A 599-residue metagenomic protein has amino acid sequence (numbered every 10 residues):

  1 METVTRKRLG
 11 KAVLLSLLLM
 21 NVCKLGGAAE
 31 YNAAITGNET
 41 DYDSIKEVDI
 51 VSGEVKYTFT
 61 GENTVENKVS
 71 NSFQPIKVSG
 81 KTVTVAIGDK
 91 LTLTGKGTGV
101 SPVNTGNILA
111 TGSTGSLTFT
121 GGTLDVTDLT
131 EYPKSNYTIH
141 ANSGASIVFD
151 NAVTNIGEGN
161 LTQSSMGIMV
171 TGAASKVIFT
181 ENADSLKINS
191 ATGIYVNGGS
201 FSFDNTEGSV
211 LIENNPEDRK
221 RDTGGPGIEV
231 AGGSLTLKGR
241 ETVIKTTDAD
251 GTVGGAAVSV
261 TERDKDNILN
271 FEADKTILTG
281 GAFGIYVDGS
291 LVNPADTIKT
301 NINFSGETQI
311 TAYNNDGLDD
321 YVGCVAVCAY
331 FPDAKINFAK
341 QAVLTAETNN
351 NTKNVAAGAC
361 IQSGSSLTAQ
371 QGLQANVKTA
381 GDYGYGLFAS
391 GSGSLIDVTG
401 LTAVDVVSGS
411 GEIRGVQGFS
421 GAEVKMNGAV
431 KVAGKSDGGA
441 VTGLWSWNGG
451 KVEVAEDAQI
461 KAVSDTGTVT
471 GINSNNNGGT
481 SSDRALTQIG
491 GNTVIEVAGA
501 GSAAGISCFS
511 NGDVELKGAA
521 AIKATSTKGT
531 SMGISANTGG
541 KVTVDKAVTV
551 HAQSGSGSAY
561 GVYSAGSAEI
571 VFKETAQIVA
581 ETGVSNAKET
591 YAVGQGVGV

Functional and structural regions predicted by a protein language model:
M1-A28: Gram-negative bacterial Sec-dependent N-terminal signal peptides
E2-T3, Y31, Y42, R484: Residue-level signal for functionally critical sites in structured catalytic/ligand-binding pockets
A28-N38: Boundary/junction segments of secreted and surface-exposed precursor proteins
S44-E66, S72-V599: Surface-exposed loop/turn motifs in large extracellular/passenger domains
